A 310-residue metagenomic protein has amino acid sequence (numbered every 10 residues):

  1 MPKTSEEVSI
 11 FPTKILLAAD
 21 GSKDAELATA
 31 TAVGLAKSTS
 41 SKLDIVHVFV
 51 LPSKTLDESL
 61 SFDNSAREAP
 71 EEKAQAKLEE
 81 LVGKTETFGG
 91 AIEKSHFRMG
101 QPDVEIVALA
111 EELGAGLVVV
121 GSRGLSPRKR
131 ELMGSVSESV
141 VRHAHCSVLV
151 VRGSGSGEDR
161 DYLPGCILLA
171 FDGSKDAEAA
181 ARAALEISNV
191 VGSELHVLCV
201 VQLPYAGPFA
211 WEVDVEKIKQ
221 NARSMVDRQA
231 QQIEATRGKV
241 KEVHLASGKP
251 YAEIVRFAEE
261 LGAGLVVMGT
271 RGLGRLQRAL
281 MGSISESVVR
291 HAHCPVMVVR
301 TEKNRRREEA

Functional and structural regions predicted by a protein language model:
M1-F11, D24, V50, G83-V118 (+3 more regions): Structural beta-alpha unit
M1-L27, G90, L117, S122 (+5 more regions): Intrinsically disordered or low-complexity boundary/linker segments at protein termini and domain junctions
K3-E6, H47-A76, C199-S224, E253 (+1 more regions): Acidic, proline/glycine-rich short linear motifs
K14, S40-D44, I92, C166 (+1 more regions): Residues at the starts of beta-strands that form the adenosine-phosphate
R123-S126, R271-G274: Short glycine-rich anion-binding loops that position phosphate/pyrophosphate groups of nucleotides and phosphorylated
R128-L132, L276-L280: Glycine/threonine-rich flexible loop motifs
